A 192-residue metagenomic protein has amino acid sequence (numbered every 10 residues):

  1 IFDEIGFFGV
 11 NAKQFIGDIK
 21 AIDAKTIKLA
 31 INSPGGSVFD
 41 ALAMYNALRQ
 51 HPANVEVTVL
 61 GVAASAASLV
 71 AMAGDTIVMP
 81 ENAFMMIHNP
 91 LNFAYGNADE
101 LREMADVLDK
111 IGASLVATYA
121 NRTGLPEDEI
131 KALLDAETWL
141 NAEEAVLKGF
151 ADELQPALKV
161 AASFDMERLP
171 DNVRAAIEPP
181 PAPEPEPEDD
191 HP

Functional and structural regions predicted by a protein language model:
I1-A66, A73-P192: N-terminal organellar transit peptides
